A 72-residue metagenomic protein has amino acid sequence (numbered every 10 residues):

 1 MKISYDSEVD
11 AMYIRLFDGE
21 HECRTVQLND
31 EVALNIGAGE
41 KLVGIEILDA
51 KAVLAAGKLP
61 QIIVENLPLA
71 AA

Functional and structural regions predicted by a protein language model:
M1-A72: Small, basic N-terminal interaction modules of short regulatory proteins
